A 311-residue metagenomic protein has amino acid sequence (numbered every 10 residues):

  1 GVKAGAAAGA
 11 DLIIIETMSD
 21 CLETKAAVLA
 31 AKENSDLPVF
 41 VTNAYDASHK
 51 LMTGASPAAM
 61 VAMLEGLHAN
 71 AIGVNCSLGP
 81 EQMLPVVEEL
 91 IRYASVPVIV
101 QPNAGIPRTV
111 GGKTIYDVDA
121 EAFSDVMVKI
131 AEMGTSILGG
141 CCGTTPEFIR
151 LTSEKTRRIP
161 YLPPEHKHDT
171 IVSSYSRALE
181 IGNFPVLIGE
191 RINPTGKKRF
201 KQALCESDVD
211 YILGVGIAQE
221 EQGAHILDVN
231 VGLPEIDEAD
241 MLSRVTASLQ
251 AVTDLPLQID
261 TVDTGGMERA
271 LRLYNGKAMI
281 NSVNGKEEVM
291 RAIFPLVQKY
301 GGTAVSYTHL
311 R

Functional and structural regions predicted by a protein language model:
A10-T24, P146, A224-T253: Glycine-rich, proline-tolerant flexible connector loops at the mouths of alpha/beta enzymes
I13, I72, L138, Q219 (+1 more regions): Conserved, mostly hydrophobic/aromatic
S19-K32, G79-A94, T145-R150, I236-S243 (+2 more regions): Active-site-adjacent beta->alpha loops and helix N-cap segments on the catalytic face of soluble alpha/beta enzymes
K25-V41, L90-P102, T152-Y161, A239-L257 (+2 more regions): Alpha-helix-loop-beta-strand connector modules within alpha/beta enzyme cores
K32, L64-E65, I91-R92, E220 (+2 more regions): Acidic (Asp/Glu)-rich catalytic clusters
A44-A55, R108-A122, L187-L213: Active-site mouth loops of central-metabolism enzymes
T144-R177: Terminal amphipathic helices with adjacent charged low-complexity linkers/tails
T308-H309: Conserved small/polar residues in nucleotide/adenosyl-binding loops
